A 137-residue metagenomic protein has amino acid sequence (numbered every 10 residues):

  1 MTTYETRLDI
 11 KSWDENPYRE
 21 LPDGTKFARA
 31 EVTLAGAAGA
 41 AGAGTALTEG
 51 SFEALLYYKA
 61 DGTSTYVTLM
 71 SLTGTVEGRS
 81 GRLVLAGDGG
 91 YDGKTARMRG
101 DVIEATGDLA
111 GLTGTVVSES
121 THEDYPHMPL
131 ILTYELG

Functional and structural regions predicted by a protein language model:
M1-G137: Beta-strand-enriched cores of mature, soluble protein domains
